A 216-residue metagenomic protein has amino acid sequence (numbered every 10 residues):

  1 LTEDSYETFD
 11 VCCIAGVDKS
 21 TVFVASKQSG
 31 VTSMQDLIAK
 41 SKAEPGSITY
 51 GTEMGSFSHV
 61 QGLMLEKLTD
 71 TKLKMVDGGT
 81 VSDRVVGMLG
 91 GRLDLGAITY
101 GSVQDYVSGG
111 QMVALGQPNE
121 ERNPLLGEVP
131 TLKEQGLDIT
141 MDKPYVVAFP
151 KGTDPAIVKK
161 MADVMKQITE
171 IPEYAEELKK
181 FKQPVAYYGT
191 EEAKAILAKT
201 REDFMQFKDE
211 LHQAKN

Functional and structural regions predicted by a protein language model:
L1-Y145: Conserved hydrophobic/amphipathic secondary-structure segments that form or flank ligand- or partner-binding grooves
T8-V11, T52, V147, E176 (+2 more regions): Intrinsically disordered, low-complexity regions enriched in small/polar residues
A25, P150-D154: Structural beta->alpha junctions
S29, D138, T153, E170-E173: Alpha-helical structural elements of signaling/regulatory helical domains
S56-S58, G152, I168: PG/GG-rich flexible active-site loop of Rossmann-like NAD(P)H-dependent oxidoreductases, especially the SDR superfamily
K67-T71, P155-N216: An extracytoplasmic/periplasmic, membrane-proximal ligand-sensing/linker region
M141-F149, K179-A186: A short small-residue
